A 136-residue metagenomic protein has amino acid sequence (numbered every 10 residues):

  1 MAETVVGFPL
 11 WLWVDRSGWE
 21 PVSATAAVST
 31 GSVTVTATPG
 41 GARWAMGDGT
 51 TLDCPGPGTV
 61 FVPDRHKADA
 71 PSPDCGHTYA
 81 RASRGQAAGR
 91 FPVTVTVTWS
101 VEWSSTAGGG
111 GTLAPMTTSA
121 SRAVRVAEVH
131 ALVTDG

Functional and structural regions predicted by a protein language model:
M1-G136: Extracellular/lumenal mature domains of secreted and surface-exposed proteins
